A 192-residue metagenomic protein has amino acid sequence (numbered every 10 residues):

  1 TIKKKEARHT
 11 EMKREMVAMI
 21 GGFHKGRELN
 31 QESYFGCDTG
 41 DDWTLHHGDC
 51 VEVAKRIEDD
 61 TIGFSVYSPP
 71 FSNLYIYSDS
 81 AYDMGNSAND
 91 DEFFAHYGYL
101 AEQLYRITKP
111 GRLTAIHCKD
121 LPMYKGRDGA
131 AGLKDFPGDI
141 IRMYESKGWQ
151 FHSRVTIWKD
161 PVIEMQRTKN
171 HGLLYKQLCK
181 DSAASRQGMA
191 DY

Functional and structural regions predicted by a protein language model:
T1-K25: A conserved SF2-helicase RecA2
H24-Y192: Core catalytic lobe of class I
